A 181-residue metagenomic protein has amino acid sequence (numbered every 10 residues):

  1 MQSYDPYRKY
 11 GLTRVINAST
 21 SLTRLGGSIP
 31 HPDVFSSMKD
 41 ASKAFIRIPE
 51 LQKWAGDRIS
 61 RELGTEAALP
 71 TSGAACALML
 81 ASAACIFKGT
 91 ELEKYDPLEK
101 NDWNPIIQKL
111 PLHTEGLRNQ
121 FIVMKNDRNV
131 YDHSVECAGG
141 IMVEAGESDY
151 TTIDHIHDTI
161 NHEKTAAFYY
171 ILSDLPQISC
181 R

Functional and structural regions predicted by a protein language model:
Q2-I29, G56-P70, A75-R181: Conserved PLP-enzyme active-site core in the AAT-like
I16-W54: A glycine-/small-polar-enriched, mobile loop at the entrance of the PLP active site in fold-type I
